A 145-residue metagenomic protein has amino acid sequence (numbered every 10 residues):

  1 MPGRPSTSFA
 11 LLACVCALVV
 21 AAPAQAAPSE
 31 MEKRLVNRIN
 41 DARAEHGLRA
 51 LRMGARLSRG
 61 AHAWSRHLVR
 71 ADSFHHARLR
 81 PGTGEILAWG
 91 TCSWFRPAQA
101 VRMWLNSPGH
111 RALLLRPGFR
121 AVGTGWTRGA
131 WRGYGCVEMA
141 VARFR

Functional and structural regions predicted by a protein language model:
M1-L11: Bacterial N-terminal signal peptides that target proteins for export
A10-V19: Bacterial N-terminal signal peptides
A21-P23: N-terminal signal peptide c-region/cleavage motif recognized by signal peptidases
Q25-E30, A44-M53, E85-V101: Second-shell loop/turn segments in exported
A27-R70: A short alpha-helix/helix-coil micro-patch that ends at or immediately precedes a cysteine
E45-R59, D72-R80, R111-T127: Surface-exposed patches in mature extracellular/periplasmic domains of secreted proteins
S58-P97, R102, L114-R116: Short, surface-exposed glycine/acidic/tryptophan-bearing loops
P97-R145: Disulfide-stabilized extracellular recognition modules
